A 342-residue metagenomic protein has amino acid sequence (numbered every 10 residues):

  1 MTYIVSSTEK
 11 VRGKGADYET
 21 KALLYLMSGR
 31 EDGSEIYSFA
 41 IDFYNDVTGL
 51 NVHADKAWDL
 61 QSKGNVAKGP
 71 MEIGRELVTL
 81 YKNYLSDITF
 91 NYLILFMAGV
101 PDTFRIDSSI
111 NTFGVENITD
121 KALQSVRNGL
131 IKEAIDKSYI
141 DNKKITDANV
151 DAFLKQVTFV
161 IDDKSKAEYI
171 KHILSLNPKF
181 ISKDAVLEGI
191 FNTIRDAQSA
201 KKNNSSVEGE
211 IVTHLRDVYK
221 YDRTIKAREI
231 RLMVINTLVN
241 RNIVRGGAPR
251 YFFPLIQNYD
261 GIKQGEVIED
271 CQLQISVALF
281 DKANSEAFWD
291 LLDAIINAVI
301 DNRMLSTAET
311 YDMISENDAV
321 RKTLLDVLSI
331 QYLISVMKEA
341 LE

Functional and structural regions predicted by a protein language model:
M1-E31, D326, Q331-E342: N-terminal alpha-helical "arm" segments
M1-K10, N65-M313, L325, L333: Acidic metal-coordinating catalytic centers involved in nucleic-acid phosphodiester chemistry
E9-G13, D17-T79: Catalytic centers of nucleases
K14-Y18, L60, N83-Y84, L93 (+1 more regions): Broad hydrophobic/π-residue packing in well-ordered secondary structure
V320-R321: Extended, hydrophobic alpha-helical segments
